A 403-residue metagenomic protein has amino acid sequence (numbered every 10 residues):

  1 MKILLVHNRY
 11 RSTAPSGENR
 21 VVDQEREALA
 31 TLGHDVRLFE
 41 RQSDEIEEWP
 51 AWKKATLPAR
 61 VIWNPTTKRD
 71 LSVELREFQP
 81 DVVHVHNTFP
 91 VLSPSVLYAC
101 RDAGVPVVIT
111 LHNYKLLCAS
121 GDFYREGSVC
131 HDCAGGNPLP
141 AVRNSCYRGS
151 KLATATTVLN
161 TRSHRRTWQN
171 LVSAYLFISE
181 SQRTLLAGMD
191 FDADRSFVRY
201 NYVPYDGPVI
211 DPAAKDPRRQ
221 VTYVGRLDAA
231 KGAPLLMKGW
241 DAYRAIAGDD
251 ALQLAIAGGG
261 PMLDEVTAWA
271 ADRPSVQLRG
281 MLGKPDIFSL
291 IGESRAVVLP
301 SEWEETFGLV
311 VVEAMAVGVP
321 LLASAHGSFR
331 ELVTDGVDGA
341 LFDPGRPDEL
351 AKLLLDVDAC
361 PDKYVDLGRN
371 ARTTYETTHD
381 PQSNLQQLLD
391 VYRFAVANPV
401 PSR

Functional and structural regions predicted by a protein language model:
D102, K115, H131-A174, T184: Membrane-proximal helix-turn-helix segments that form the acceptor-binding/catalytic region of lipid-linked
S181, Y202: Carbohydrate-associated surface elements
G207, P212-D241: Conserved donor-binding/catalytic core segment of Leloir-type glycosyltransferases
D264-P285, S289: Nucleotide-activated donor-binding/catalytic signature segment of Leloir-type glycosyltransferases, i.e., the conserved
G292-T306, V319: Acidic donor-binding loop of glycosyltransferase active sites
E302, V319, A323-R330, P344-G345: Short glycine-rich donor-binding/catalytic loop of glycosyltransferases that coordinates the nucleotide-sugar
D335-G336, A340-P347, D356-P361: Conserved acidic donor-binding segment of nucleotide-sugar-dependent glycosyltransferases
E349, D356, K363-T378, N384-Q387: A short, well-ordered alpha-helix in the C-terminal region of glycosyltransferases
